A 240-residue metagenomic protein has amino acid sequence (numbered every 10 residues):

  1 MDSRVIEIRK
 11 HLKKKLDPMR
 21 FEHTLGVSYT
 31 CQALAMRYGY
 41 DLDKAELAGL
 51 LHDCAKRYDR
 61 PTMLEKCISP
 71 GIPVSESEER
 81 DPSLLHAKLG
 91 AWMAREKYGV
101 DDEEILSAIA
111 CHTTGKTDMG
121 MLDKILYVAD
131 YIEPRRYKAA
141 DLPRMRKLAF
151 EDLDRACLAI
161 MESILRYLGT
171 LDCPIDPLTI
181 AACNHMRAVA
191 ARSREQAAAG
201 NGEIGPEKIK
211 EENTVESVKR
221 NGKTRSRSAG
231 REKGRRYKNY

Functional and structural regions predicted by a protein language model:
S3-D17: Generic N-terminal amphipathic, Lys/Arg-enriched alpha-helix
K10-K14, R37-A159: Divalent metal-dependent catalytic cores for phosphoryl transfer on phosphate-bearing substrates
I160-I164: C-terminal beta-signal and terminal closure region of outer-membrane beta-barrel proteins
Y167-V218, S226, G230-R231, R236-N239: Charged phosphate-binding loop/patch that engages nucleotide di/tri-phosphates or the phosphate backbone of nucleic
